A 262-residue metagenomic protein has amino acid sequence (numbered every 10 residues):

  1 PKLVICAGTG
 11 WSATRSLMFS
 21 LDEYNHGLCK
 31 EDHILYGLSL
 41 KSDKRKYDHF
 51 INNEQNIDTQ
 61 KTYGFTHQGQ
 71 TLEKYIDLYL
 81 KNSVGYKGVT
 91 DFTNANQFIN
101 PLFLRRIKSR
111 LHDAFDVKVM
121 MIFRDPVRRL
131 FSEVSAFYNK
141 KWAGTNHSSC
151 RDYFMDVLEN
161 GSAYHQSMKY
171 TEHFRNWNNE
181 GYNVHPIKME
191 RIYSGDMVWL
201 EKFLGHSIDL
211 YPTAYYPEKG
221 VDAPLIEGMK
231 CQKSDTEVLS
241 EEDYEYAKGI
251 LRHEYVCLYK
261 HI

Functional and structural regions predicted by a protein language model:
P1-K87, F92-T93, F137-A143, H147-R151: PAPS-dependent sulfotransferase catalytic core
I5-G8, I34-G37, V89-N94, M120-F123 (+3 more regions): Short beta-strand segments
S12-M18, I34-Y36, S42-D43, Q97-P101 (+4 more regions): Short catalytic/ligand-binding loop motif for oxyanion handling, primarily in non-cytosolic enzymes, centered on
A13-Y24, F103-K108, E133-V134, W177-N179 (+2 more regions): PAPS/PAP-binding and catalytic site of the sulfotransferase fold
K61, D91-N96, Y153-Q166, E241-D243: Surface-exposed cleft-lining segments at the edges of enzyme active sites
G69, E73-N82, K141-W199, G249 (+1 more regions): PAPS-dependent sulfotransferase catalytic domain
D113-E133: Conserved phosphate-donor/acceptor-positioning beta-strand/loop module used by diverse small-molecule
N176-G249: The conserved 3'-phosphoadenosine-5'-phosphosulfate
